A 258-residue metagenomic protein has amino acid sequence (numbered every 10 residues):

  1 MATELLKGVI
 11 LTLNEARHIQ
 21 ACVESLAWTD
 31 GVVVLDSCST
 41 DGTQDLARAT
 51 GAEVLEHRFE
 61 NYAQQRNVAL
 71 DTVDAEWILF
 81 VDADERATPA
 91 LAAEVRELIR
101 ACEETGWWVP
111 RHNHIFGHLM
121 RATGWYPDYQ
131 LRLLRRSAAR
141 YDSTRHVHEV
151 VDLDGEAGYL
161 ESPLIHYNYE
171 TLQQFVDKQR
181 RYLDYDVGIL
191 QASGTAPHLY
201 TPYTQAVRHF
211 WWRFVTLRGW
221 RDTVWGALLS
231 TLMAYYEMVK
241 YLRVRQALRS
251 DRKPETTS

Functional and structural regions predicted by a protein language model:
M1-S25, K253-P254: N-proximal low-complexity "stem/linker" segments adjacent to membrane-targeting elements
R17-Q20, D41-T50, A90-L91: Acidic helix N-cap motif at the loop->helix transition within catalytic regions of sugar-transfer enzymes
S25, D36-L46, D82: A conserved acidic beta->alpha catalytic loop
W28, A49-G51, Y129, L153: Short, structured coil segments at secondary-structure junctions
G31, E53, E156-G158: Conserved beta-strand segments of alpha/beta enzyme cores
S37, H57-F59, A75, D82-E85 (+2 more regions): Short acidic donor-binding/metal-coordinating loop in glycosyltransferase active sites
R58-V73: Glycine-rich, basic loop-to-helix element that forms the pyrophosphate-binding segment of sugar-nucleotide handling
N67-L70, W77, T88-D251, T257-S258: Catalytic-site signature of metal-activated, phosphate-bearing donor transferases, centered on the GT-A/GT-A-like
